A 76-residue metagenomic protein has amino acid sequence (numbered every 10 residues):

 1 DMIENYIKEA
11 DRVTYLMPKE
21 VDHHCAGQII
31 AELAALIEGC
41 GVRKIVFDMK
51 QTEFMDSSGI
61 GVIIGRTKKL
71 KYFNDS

Functional and structural regions predicted by a protein language model:
D1-L16: Short beta-strand/loop segment at the start of cytosolic alpha/beta domains
Y15-M17, F47-D48: Conserved beta-strand segments of the P-loop GTPase G domain that flank and frequently precede/overlap
H23-S76: Amphipathic alpha-helical interaction surfaces in cytosolic regulatory modules
